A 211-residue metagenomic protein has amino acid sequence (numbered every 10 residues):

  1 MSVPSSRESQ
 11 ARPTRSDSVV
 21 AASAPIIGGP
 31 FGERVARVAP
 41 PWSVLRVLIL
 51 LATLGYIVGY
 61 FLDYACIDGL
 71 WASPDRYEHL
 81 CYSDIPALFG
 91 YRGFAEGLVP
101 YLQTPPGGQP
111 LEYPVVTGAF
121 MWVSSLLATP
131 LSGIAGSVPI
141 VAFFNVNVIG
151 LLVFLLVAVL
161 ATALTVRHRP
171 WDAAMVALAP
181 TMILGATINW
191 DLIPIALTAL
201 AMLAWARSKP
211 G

Functional and structural regions predicted by a protein language model:
V3-V166: TM-lumen/periplasm interface segments of multi-pass membrane proteins, especially the first transmembrane helix
L48-L51, A173, G211: Small-residue packing motifs within transmembrane alpha-helices
G108-L111, P170, L184-G185: Conserved aromatic-histidine-acidic binding/catalytic patches
S132, W190, L200-M202: Single-residue recognition of alpha-helix boundary sites
L152-V153, A163-M182: Transmembrane and membrane-interface helices of multi-pass, inner-membrane envelope-modifying transferases
A161, P180-T181, P194-P210: Specific aromatic-rich, kink-prone transmembrane helix
V166-P170, D191, K209: Membrane-interfacial segments
A186-P194: Short acidic/glycine- and proline-prone juxtamembrane loop motifs at membrane-interface regions of multi-pass membrane
